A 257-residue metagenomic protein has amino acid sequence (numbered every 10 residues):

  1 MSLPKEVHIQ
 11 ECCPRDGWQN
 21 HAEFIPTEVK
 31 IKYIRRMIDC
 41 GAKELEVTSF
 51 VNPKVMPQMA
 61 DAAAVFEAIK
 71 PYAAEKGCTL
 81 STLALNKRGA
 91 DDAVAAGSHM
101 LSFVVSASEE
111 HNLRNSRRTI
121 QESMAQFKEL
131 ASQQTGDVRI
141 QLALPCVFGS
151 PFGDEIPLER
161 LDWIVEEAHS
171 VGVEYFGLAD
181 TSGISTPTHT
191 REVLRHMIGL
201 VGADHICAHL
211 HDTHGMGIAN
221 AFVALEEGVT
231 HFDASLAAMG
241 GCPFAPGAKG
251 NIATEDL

Functional and structural regions predicted by a protein language model:
M1-A22, S102-F103, A107-R114, T135-F152 (+2 more regions): N-terminal small/glycine-rich loop or linker at the start of catalytic domains across soluble metabolic enzymes
H8-D16, L45-V47, K76-L83, L101-F103 (+4 more regions): Hydrophobic faces of well-ordered beta-strands that scaffold small-molecule active sites in alpha/beta enzyme cores
Q10-I31, C78-K87, L113-R118, C146-R160 (+1 more regions): Active-site mouth loops of central-metabolism enzymes
T27-E28, K32-Y33, A42-A74, C78 (+2 more regions): Glycine-rich, positively charged N-terminal anion/phosphate-binding segment
K43-I69, V105-T119, C146-F152, G177-T188 (+1 more regions): Glycine-rich, proline-tolerant flexible connector loops at the mouths of alpha/beta enzymes
V55-T82, Q121-L142, T188-A208, N251-L257: Alpha-helix-loop-beta-strand connector modules within alpha/beta enzyme cores
S108-A179: Conserved anion-binding
T181-D256: Catalytic alpha/beta core domains of metabolic enzymes, predominantly
